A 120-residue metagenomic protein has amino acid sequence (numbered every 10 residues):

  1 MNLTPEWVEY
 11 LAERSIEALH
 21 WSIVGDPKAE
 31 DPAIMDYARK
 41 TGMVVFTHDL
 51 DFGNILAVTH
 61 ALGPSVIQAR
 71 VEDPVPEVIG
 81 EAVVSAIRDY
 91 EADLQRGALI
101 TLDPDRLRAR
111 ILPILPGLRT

Functional and structural regions predicted by a protein language model:
M1-V44: N-terminal first-folded block
Y10-E13, A33-I34, T59-L62, A82 (+1 more regions): Short, glycine/charged-enriched secondary-structure capping and boundary segments
L19, F46, I67-A69, I100: Hydrophobic/aromatic beta-strand patches that form the interior of the parallel beta-sheet core in alpha/beta enzyme
I23, V71, P104: Active-site donor-binding loop signature of nucleotide-sugar glycosyltransferases
G25-A33, L50, D73-V78: Residues at secondary-structure transition points
A38-L56: Acidic, metal-binding active-site segment of PIN/NYN-like and related structure-specific nucleases
G53-I87: Mid-chain, well-packed structural core segment of small domains
D89-T120: Charged phosphate-binding loop/patch that engages nucleotide di/tri-phosphates or the phosphate backbone of nucleic
